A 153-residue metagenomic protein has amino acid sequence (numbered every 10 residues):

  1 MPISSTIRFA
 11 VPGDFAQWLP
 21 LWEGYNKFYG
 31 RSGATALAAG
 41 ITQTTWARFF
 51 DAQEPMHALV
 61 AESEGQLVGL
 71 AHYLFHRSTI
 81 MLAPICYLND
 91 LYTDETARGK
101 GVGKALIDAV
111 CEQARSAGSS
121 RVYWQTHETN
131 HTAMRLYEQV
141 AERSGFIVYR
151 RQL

Functional and structural regions predicted by a protein language model:
T6-P20: A short beta-loop-alpha structural element at the N-terminal edge of CoA-dependent acyl/N-acetyltransferase catalytic
L19, E23-A47: Conserved GNAT-fold acetyl-CoA-binding loop/helix
A47-L59, Y87, R143: A short helix-loop-beta-strand connector motif used in the catalytic cores of GNAT acetyltransferases and, in some
V60, Q66-F75: Conserved beta-strand in the GNAT
A97, G101-A109: Conserved acetyl-CoA pyrophosphate-binding loop and the N-cap/start of the following alpha-helix in GNAT-like
K104, E128-I147: Conserved active-site alpha-helix within GNAT-family acetyltransferase domains
R115-Q125: Conserved GNAT acetyl-CoA-binding A-motif
Y123-A133, Q152-L153: Conserved beta-strand-loop-alpha-helix junction that forms the acyl-donor binding cleft
